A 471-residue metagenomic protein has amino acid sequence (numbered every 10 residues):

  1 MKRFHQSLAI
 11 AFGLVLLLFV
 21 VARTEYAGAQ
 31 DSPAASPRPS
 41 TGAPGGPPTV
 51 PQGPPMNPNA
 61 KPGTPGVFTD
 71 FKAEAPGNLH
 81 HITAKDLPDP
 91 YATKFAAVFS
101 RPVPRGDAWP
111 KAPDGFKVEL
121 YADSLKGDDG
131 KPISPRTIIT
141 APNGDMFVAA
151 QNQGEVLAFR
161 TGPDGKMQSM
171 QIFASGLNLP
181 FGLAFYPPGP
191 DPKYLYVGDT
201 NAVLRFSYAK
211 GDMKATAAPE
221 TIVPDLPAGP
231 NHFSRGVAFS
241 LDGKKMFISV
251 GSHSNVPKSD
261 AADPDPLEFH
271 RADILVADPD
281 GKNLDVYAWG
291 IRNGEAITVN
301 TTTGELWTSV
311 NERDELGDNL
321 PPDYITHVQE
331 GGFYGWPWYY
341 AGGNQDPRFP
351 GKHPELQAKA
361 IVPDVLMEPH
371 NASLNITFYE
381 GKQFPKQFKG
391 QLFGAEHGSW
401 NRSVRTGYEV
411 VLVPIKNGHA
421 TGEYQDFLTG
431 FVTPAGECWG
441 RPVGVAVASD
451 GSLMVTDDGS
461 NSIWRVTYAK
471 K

Functional and structural regions predicted by a protein language model:
I10-A22: Bacterial N-terminal signal peptides
G53-P113, P192, S234, S252-K282 (+5 more regions): Beta-propeller domain segments
Y121-G130, Q171-N178, I222-G229, V286-G290 (+3 more regions): Surface loop/turn motifs at the tips and blade-to-blade linkers of beta-strand repeat domains
D128-D129, I133-T137, Q151-P188: Blade-loop segments of beta-propeller domains
T137-I138, M146-V148, K193-V197, K245-I248 (+3 more regions): Hydrophobic beta-strand segments that make up the repeating blades of beta-propeller and related beta-repeat
Q151-N152, G198-A202, Y208, G251-H253 (+4 more regions): Short loop/turn segments immediately following the C-termini of beta-strands
S169-M170, A174-Y186, K193, D199-D242 (+1 more regions): Asp-box/WD-like beta-propeller blade repeats and closely related beta-sheet repeat scaffolds
